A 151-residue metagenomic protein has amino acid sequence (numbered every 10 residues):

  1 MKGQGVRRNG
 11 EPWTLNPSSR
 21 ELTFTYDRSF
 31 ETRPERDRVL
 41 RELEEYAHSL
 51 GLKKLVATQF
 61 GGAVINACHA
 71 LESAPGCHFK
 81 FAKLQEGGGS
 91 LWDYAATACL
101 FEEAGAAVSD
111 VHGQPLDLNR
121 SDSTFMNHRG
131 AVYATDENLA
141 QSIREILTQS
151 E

Functional and structural regions predicted by a protein language model:
M1-N9: DPxDG-like acidic metal-binding loop motif
W13-E151: An extended, acidic
